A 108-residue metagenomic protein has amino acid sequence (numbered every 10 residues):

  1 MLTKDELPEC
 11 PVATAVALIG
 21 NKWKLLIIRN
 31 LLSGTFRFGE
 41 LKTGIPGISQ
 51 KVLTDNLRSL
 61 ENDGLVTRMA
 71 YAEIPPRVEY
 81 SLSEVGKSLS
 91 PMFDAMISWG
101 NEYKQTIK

Functional and structural regions predicted by a protein language model:
L2, E6, C10-V52, E73-E79: N-terminal helix-turn-helix DNA-binding core of bacterial DNA-binding proteins
P11, S88-K108: Amphipathic alpha-helical dimerization/coiled-coil segments that flank or bridge DNA-binding/regulatory modules
L26, F38, L82, K87-S90 (+1 more regions): Generic alpha-helical hydrophobic packing signal
N56: Residues within the DNA-recognition helix of helix-turn-helix
A72-M96: Basic, amphipathic "hinge/linker" alpha-helix immediately C-terminal to the N-terminal HTH DNA-binding motif
